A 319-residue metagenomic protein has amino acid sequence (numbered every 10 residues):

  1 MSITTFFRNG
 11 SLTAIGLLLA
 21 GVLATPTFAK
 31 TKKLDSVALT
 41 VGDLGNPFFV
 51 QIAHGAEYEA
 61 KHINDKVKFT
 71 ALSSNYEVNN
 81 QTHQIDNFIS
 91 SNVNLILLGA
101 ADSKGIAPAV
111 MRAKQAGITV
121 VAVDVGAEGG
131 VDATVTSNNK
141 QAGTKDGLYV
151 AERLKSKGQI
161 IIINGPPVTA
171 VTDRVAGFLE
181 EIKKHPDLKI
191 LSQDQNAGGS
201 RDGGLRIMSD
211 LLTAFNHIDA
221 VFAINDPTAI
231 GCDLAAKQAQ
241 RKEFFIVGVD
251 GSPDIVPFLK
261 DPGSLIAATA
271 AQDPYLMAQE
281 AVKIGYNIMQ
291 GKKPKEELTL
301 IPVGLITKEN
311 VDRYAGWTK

Functional and structural regions predicted by a protein language model:
S2-R8, F28-K319: A residue-level marker of the well-folded mature domains of exported/periplasmic proteins
S11-A24: Bacterial N-terminal signal peptides
